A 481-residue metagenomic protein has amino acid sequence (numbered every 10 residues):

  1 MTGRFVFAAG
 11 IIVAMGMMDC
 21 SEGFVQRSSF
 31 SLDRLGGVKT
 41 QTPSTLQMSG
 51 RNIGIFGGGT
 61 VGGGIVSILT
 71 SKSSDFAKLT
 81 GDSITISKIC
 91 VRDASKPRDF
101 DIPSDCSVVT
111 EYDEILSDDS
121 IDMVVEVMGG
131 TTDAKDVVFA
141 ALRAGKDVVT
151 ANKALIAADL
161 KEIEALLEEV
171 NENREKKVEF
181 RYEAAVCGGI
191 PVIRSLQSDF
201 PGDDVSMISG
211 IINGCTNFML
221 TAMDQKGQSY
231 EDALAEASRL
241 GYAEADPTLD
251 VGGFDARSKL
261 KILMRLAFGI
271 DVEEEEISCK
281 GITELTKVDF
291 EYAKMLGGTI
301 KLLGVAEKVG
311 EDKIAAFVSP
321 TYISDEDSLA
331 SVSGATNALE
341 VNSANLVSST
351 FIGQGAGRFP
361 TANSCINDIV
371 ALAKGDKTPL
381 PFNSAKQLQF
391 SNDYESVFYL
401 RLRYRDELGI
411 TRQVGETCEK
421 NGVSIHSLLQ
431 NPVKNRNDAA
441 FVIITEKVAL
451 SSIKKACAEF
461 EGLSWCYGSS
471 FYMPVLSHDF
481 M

Functional and structural regions predicted by a protein language model:
M1-D33: N-terminal chloroplast transit peptides
M48-A144: N-terminal glycine-/serine-/threonine-rich beta1-alpha1-beta2 phosphate-ribose binding loop of Rossmann-like
D133-A144, K153-Y182, I190-L196: Rossmann-fold NAD(P)-binding glycine/threonine-rich loop
D147-V149, L155, I425: A short hydrophobic/small-residue beta-strand
N171, E175-A243, P247-D255, I262: Rossmann-like NAD(P)H-binding beta-loop-alpha module
M207-S209, N217-L220, D224, E236 (+4 more regions): Catalytic, metal-anchored helix/loop core of enzyme active sites in primary metabolism
A222, E231-S331, T336-A338: Substrate-binding/catalytic subdomain of NAD(P)-dependent oxidoreductase enzymes
S364-M481: A conserved regulatory-domain signal marking ACT and ACT-like small-molecule sensing domains and adjacent regulatory
